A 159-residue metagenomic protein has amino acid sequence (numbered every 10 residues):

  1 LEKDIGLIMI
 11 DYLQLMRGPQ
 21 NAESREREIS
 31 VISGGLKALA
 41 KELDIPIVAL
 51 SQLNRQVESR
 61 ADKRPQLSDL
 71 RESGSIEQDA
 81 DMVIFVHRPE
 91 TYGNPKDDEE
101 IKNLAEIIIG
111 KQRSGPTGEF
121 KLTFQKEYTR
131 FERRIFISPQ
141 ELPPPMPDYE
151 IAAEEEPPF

Functional and structural regions predicted by a protein language model:
L1-I5, G34-L43, Q56-F159: C-terminal regions of RecA-like/P-loop NTPase motor modules
L1-K41: Phosphate-binding/switch loop-helix module in NTP-utilizing enzymes
M16, N54-V57: Feature marks short, surface-exposed loop/turn motifs that line or immediately flank catalytic pockets and channel
L50-Q52: Conserved H-loop
